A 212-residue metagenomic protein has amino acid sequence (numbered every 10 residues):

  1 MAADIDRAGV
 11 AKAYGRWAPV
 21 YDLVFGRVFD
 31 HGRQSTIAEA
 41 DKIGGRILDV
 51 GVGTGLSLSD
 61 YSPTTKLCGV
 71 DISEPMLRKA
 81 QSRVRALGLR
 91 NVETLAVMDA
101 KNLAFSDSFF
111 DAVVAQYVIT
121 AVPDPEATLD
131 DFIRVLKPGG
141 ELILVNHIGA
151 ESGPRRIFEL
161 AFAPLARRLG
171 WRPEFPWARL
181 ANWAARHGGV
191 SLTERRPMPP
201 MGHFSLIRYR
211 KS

Functional and structural regions predicted by a protein language model:
M1-G44, L56-S57, K79, F158-R167: Conserved class I S-adenosyl-L-methionine
A8, V145-P200, S205: C-terminal alpha-helical "lid/dimerization" subdomain adjacent to the S-adenosyl-L-methionine
R46, K66, G139-E141: Short glycine-centered segments of the SAM/dcSAM-binding site in methyltransferase folds
L48, T54-N102: Class I SAM-dependent methyltransferase SAM/SAH-binding core
K101-A112: A short acidic, Gly/Pro-enriched loop at the edge of an enzyme's catalytic core that lines a small-molecule cofactor
A112-D124: A short SAM/SAH-binding and catalytic strip from SAM-dependent methyltransferases
E126-P138: A short glycine-rich, Lys/Arg-flanked "PGG" loop and its adjoining helix->strand segment in the class I
L206-S212: C-terminal lobe and adjacent flexible extensions of AdoMet/dcAdoMet transferase-like proteins
